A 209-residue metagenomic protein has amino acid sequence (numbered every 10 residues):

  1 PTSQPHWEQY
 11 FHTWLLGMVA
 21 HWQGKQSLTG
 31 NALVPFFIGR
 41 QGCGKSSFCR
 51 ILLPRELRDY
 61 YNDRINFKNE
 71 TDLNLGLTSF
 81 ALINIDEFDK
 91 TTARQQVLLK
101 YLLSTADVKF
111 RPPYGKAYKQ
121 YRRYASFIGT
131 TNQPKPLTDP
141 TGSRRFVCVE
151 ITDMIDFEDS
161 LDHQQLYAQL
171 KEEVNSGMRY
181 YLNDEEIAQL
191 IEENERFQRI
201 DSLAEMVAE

Functional and structural regions predicted by a protein language model:
P1-T78: P-loop NTPase catalytic core of nucleic-acid-dependent motor ATPases
G30, D59-N62, K68-Q95, Y101-L103 (+1 more regions): Feature primarily recognizes SF3-like P-loop helicase cores of small DNA viruses
C49, L99-K100: Short amphipathic alpha-helical segments and helix-helix/interface helices
